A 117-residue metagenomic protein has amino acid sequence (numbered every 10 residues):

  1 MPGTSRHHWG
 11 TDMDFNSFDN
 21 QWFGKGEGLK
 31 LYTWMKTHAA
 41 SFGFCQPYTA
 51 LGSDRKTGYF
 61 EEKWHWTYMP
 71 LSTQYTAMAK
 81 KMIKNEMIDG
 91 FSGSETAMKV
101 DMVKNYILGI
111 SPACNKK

Functional and structural regions predicted by a protein language model:
M1-K117: Cell-envelope/glycan interface and biosynthesis
